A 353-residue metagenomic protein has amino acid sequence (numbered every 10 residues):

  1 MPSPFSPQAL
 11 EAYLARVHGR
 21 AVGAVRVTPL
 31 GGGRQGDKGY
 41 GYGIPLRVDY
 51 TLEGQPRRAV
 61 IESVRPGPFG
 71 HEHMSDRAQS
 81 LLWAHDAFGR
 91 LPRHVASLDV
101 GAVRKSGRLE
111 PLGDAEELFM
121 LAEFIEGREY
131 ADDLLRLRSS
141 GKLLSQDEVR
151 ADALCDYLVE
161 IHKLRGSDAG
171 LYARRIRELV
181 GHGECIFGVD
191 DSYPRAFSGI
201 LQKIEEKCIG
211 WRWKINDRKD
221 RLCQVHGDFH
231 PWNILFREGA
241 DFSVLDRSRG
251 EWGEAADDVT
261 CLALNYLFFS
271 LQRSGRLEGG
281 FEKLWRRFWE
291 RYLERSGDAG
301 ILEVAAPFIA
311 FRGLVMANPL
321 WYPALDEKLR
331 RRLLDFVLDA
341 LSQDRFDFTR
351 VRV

Functional and structural regions predicted by a protein language model:
M1, L118, E123-I125, Y157-K214 (+1 more regions): Active-site catalytic-loop/activation-segment of kinase and kinase-like phosphoryl-transfer enzymes
M1-Y40, R47-A59, P68-S80, R90-S97 (+6 more regions): Regulatory N- and C-terminal appendages and interdomain linkers associated with kinase/kinase-like NTP transferase
G33-D37, G41-I44, D49-E178: Conserved ATP-binding subdomain of kinase catalytic cores across diverse folds
R34-L52, P56, V60-I61, I161 (+1 more regions): Active-site acidic catalytic loop and adjacent metal/ATP-binding pocket of ATP-dependent phosphoryl transfer enzymes
P66-G67, F119, E123-L143, C185-P194 (+2 more regions): A glycine-centered beta->alpha junction motif in the catalytic cores of kinase/phosphotransferase enzymes
P68, E129, I234, W252 (+1 more regions): Conserved protein kinase catalytic core
A256-S296, A310-K328: Active-site activation/catalytic loop segments of kinase-like enzymes and analogous catalytic loops in related
G297-I309: All-alpha amphipathic helical-bundle segments outside canonical DNA-binding/catalytic cores that form hydrophobic
